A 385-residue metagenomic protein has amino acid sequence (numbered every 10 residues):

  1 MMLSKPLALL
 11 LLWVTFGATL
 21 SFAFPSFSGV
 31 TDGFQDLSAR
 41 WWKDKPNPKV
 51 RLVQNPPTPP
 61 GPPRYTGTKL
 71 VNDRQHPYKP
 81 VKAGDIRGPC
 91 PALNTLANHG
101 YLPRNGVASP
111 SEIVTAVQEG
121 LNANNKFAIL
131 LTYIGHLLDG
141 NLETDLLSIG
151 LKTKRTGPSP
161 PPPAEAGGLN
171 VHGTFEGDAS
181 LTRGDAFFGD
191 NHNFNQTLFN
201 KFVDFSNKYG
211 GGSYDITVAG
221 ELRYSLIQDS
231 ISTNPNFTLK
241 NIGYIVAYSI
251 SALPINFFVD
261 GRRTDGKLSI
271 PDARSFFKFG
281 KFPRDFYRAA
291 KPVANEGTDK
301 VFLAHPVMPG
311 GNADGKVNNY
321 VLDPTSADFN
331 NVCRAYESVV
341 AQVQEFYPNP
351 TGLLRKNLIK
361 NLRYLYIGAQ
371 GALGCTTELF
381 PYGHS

Functional and structural regions predicted by a protein language model:
S4-F22: Cleavable N-terminal signal peptides of Sec/SRP-targeted secreted and luminal proteins
F16, L20-A92, L102-S385: Polar/charged low-complexity regulatory segments
